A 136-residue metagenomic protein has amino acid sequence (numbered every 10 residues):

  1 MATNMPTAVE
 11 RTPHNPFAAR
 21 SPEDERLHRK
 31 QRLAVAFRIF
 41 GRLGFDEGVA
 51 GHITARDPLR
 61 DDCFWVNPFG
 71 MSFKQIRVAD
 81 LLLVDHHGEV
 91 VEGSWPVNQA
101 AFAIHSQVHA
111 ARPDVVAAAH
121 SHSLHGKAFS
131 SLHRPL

Functional and structural regions predicted by a protein language model:
A2-L136: Glycine-rich flexible loops
